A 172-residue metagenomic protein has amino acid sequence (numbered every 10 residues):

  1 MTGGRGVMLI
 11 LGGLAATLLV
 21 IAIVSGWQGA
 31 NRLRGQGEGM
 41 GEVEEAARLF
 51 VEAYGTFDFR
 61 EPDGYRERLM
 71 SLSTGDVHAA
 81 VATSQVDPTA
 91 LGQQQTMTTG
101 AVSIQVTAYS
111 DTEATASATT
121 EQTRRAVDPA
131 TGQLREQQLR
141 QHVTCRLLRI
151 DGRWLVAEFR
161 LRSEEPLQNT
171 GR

Functional and structural regions predicted by a protein language model:
M1-T56: Juxtamembrane and targeting peptides
E38-M97: Core segments of small alpha/beta cavity-forming domains
Q85, T120-Q122, R160: A mature extracytoplasmic/lumenal domain signature
D87, G100-I104, H142: Short structured motifs
Q93-T131: Surface-exposed, charged secondary-structure patches
R125-T144: Periplasmic/lumenal scaffold domains of single-pass inner-membrane subunits that build Gram-negative envelope
R140-G171: Short beta-strand edge/turn micro-motifs at domain boundaries
